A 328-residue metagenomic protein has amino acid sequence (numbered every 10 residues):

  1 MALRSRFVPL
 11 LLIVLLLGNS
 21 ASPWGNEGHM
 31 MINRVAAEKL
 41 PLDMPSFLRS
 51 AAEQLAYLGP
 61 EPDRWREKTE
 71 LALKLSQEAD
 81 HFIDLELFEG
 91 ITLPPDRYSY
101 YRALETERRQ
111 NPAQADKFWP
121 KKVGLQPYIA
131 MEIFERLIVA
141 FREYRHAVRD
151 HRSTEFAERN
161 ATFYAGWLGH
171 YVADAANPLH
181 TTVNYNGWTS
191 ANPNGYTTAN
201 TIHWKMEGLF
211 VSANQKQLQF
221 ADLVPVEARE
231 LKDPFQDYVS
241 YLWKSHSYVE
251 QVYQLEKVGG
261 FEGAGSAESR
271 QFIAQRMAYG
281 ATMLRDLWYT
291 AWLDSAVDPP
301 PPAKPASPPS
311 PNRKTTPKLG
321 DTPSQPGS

Functional and structural regions predicted by a protein language model:
M1-P9: Bacterial N-terminal signal peptides that target proteins for export
P9-G18: Bacterial N-terminal signal peptides
S22-F163, W167, T181-S328: N-terminal, motif-rich segments that launch catalysis or mediate targeting to/interaction with membranes, typified by
W167, Y171, A175-N177: Catalytic glutamate of the conserved HExxH
